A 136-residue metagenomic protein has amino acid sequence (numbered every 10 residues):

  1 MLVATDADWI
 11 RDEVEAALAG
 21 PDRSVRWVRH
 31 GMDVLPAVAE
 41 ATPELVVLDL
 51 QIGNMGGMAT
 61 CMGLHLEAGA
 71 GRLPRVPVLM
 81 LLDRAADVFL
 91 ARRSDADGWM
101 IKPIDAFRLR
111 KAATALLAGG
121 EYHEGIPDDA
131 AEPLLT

Functional and structural regions predicted by a protein language model:
M1-L18, V46: Conserved acidic segment of CheY-like receiver
R29-L45: Acidic, metal-coordinating helix/loop segments flanking the phosphotransfer/catalytic sites of two-component signaling
E44, G69-P77: His-Asp phosphorelay/catalytic-motif detector in bacterial-type signaling
E44, L48-L66: Conserved phosphotransfer microenvironments
V46, W99-M100: Two-component signal transduction core modules
A59, M80-W99: Alpha4 helix (beta4-alpha4-beta5 surface) of REC/receiver domains from two-component response regulators
I104-T114: C-terminal output helix
T114-D129: The C-terminal output helix
